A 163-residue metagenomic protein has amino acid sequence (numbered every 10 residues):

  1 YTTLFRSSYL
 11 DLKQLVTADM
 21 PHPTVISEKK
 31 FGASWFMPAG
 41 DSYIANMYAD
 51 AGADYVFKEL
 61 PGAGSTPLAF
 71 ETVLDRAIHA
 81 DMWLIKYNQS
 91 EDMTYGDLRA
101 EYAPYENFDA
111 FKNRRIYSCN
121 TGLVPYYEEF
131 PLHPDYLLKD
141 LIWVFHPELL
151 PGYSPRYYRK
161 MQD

Functional and structural regions predicted by a protein language model:
Y1-L4: Short, small-residue-biased leader/transition segments that mark boundaries at the very start of proteins
R6-V25: Append "and occasionally in soluble cytosolic enzymes with long acidic Gly/Pro-rich linkers
D19-V25, A51-D54, I78-M82, K112-R115: Loop/turn elements at helix/coil->beta-strand transitions in domains of secreted/extracellular proteins
H22-S42: Extracytoplasmic ligand-binding site segments that recognize negatively charged/polar headgroups
A33-W35, V56-P61, V124-P131: Active-site rim elements
I44-S65, L84-Y87, S118: His/Asp/Glu-enriched short active-site or ligand-binding loop at hydrolase and phosphoryl-transfer sites
L68-H79: Short helices/loops that flank or line small-molecule/ion binding pockets
I85-D163: Structured C-terminal subdomain patch of bacterial secreted/periplasmic proteins
